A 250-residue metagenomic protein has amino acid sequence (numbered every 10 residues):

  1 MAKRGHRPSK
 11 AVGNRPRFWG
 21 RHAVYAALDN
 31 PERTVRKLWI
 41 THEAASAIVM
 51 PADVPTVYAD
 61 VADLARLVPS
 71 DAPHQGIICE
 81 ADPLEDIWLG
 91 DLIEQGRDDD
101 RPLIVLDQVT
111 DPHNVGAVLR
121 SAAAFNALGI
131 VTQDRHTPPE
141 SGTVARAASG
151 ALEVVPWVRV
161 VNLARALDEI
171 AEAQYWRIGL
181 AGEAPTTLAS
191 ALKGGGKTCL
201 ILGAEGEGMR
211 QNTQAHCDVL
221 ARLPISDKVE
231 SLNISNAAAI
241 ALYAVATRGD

Functional and structural regions predicted by a protein language model:
M1-Q95: N-terminal positively charged helical leader segments and presequences
V12-R15, T34-L38, L128-I130, V154-P156 (+1 more regions): Short active-site oxyanion
F18, R36-H42, R177-A181, L200-G203: Short, hydrophobic beta-strand segments that form beta-sheet elements in well-ordered domains
F18, T56-A62, P156-A166, A221: Short acidic-hydrophobic, aromatic-tinged amphipathic segments that line or gate anion-handling sites
E43-A44, V61-D63, D134-T137, E183 (+1 more regions): Short, ordered loop/turn segments at secondary-structure junctions
G96-P185: RNA substrate-binding interface of SAM-dependent RNA methyltransferases
A123-A124, R146-A151, Q211-D250: Structured adenosyl-cofactor binding patch, chiefly the S-adenosyl-L-methionine
I178-N233: Active-site/ligand-binding-proximal alpha/beta "capping" segment
